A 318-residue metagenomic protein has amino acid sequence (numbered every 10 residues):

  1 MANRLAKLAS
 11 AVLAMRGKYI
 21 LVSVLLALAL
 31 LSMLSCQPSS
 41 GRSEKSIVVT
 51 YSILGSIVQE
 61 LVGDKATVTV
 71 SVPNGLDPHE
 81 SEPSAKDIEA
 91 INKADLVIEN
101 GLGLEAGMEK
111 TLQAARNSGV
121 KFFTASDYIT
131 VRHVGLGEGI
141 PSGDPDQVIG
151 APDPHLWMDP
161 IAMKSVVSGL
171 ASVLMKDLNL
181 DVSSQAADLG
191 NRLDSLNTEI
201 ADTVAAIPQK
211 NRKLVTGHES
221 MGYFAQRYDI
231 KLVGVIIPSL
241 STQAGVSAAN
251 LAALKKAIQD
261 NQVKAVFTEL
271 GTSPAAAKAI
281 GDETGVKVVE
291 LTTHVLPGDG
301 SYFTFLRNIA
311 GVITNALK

Functional and structural regions predicted by a protein language model:
M1-S46, D144-D146: Short, low-complexity disordered leader/linker segments with a strong preference for bacterial N-terminal type II
S23, C36-K318: Extracytoplasmic metal-acquisition and chelation regions
